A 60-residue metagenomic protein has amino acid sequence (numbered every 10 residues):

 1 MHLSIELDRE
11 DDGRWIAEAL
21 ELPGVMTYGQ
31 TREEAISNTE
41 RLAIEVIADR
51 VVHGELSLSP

Functional and structural regions predicted by a protein language model:
M1-R14, E18, L22, M26 (+2 more regions): N-terminal segment of the canonical double-stranded RNA-binding domain
M1-S4, E33, S37-P60: Short, charged, surface-exposed hinge/linker loops at domain edges that act as mobile lids or interdomain connectors
